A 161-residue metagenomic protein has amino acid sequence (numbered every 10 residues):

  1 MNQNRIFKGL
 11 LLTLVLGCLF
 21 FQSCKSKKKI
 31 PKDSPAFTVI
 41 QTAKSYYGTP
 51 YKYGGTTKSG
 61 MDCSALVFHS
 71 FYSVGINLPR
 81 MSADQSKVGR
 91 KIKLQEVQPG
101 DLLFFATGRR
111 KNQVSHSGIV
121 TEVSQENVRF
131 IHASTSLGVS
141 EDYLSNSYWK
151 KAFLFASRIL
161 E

Functional and structural regions predicted by a protein language model:
N2-L11: Bacterial N-terminal signal peptides that target proteins for export
F20-S23: C-terminal motif of bacterial Sec signal peptides marking the signal peptidase cleavage site
K25-P31, K91, S117-E161: Aromatic- and glycine-rich peptidoglycan recognition patches
K27-Y53, N77: Post-signal peptide N-terminal segment of mature Sec-exported envelope proteins
A36-I40, K44, S64, F68 (+2 more regions): Extracytoplasmic/secreted envelope proteins and their assembly/folding machinery, especially bacterial periplasmic
P50-P99: Catalytic cysteine-centered active-site loop
R110-S117: Short, Lys/Arg- and Gly-enriched loop/turn segments at beta-strand edges
